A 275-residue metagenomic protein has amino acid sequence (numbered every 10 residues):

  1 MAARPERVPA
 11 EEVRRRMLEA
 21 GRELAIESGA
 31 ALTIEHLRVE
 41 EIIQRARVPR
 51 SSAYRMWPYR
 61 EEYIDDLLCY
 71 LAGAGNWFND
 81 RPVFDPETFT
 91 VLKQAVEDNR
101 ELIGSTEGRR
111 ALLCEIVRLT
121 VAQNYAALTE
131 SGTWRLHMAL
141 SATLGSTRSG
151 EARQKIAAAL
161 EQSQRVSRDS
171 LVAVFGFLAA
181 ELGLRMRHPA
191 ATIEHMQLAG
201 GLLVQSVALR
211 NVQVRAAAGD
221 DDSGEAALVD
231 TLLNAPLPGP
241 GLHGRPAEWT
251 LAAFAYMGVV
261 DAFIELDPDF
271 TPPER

Functional and structural regions predicted by a protein language model:
M1-E11: Basic, amphipathic alpha-helix used for nucleic-acid engagement in HTH/winged-helix/SANT-Myb modules and analogous
E12-E40, Q44-V48, E61, C69-L71: Short, amphipathic alpha-helix enriched in basic
R14-R22, W57-E97: An amphipathic alpha-helix adjacent to DNA-recognition modules
R47-W57: Short hydrophobic/aromatic patch on the recognition helix
F78-E130, W134, Q197: Hydrophobic alpha-helical connector segments
R110-A127, S131-G183, H195: Amphipathic alpha-helical packing segments from all-alpha helical-bundle domains
D169-R185, L198-R275: C-terminal peripheral helix-coil segments that are non-catalytic and often amphipathic
P189-Q197: Membrane-interface starts of transmembrane alpha-helices
